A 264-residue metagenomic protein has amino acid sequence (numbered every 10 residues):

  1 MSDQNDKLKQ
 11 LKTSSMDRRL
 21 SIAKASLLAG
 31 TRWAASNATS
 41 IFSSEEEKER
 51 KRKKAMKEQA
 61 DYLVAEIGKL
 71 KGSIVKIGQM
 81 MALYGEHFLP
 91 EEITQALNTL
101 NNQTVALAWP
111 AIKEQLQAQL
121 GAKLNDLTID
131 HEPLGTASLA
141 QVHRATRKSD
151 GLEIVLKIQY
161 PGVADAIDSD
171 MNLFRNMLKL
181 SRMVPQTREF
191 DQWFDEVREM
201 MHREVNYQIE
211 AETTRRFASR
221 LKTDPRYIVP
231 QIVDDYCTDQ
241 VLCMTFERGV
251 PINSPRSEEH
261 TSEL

Functional and structural regions predicted by a protein language model:
M1-E258, S262: Broad phosphate/nucleotide-binding scaffolds in NTP-utilizing and phosphate-metabolizing enzymes
